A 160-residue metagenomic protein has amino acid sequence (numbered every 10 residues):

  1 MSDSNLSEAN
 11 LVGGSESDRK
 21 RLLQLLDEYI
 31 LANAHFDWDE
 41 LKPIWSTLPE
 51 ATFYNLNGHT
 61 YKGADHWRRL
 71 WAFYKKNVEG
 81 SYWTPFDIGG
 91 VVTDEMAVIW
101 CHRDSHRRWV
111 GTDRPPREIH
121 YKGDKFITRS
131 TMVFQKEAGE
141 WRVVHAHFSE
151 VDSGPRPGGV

Functional and structural regions predicted by a protein language model:
S2-L25, I30-E40, T52-V160: A beta-strand edge to alpha-helix "cap/lid" segment located at domain peripheries
